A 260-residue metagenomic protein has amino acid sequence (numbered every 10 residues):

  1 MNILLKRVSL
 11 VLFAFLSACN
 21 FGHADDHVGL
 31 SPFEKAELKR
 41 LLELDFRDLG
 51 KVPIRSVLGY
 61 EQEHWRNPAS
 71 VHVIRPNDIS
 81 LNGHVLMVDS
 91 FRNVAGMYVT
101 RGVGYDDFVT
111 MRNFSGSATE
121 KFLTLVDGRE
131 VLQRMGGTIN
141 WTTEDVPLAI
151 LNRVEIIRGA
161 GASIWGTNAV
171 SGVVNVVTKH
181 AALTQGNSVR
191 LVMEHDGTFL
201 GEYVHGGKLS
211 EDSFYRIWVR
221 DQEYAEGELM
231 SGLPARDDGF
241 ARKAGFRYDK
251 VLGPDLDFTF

Functional and structural regions predicted by a protein language model:
M1-S9: Bacterial N-terminal signal peptides that target proteins for export
S9-A18: Bacterial N-terminal signal peptides
D25-S80: Short, acidic, small-residue-rich periplasmic hinge/interaction motif at the N-terminus of Gram-negative outer-membrane
L49, I79, F91, V154-E155 (+1 more regions): Non-catalytic regulatory/gating segments with a bias toward low-complexity or hydrophobic composition
P53-H72, V88-Q133, N152: Extracytoplasmic beta-strand/coil segments of soluble accessory domains associated with Gram-negative outer-membrane
G102-G104, E144, T167, E194-T198 (+1 more regions): Transmembrane beta-barrel outer-membrane domains
R129-R158: Short acidic/polar hinge/loop motifs at secondary-structure boundaries that mediate gating or recognition
S163, N175, L183-T184, R190-V192 (+1 more regions): Periplasmic-side early beta-strands and strand-to-turn transitions of outer-membrane beta-barrels
